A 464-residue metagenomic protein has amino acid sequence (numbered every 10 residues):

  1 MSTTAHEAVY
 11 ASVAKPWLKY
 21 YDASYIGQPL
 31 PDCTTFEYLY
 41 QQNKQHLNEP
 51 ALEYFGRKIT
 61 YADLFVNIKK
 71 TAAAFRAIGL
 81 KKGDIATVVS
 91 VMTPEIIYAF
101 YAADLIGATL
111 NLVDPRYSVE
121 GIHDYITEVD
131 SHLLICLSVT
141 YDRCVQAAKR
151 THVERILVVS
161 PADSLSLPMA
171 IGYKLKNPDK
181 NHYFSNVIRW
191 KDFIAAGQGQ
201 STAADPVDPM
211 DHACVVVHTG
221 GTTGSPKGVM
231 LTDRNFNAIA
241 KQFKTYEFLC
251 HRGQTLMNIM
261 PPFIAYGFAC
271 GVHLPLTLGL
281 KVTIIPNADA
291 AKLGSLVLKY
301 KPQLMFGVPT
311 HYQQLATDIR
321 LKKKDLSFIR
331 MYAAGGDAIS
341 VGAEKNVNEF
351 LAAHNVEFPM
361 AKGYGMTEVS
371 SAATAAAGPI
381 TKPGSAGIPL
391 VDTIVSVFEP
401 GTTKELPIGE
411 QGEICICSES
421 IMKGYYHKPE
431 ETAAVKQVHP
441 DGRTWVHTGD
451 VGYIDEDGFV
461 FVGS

Functional and structural regions predicted by a protein language model:
N48-T93, I97-Y101, S118-H123, T127 (+1 more regions): Conserved AMP-binding/adenylate-forming core of the ANL superfamily
T60-A62, C214-K241, A376: Conserved AMP-binding A3 loop
F65-K70, M210, V229-L249, I259 (+1 more regions): Conserved structural elements of the adenylate-forming
I78, L105-A195: Structural core segment of the AMP-binding/adenylate-forming
K180-H218, S225, F248-T255: Conserved pre-ATP/AMP-binding loop-to-beta segment of ANL
N237-T255, F263-F306, Q314, D318-I319: Conserved AMP-binding/adenylation subdomain of ANL enzymes
Q303-G307, A316-P383, I394: Gly/Ser/Thr-rich phosphate-binding loop
K404, C415-S464: Conserved ATP-binding/catalytic segment of the ANL
